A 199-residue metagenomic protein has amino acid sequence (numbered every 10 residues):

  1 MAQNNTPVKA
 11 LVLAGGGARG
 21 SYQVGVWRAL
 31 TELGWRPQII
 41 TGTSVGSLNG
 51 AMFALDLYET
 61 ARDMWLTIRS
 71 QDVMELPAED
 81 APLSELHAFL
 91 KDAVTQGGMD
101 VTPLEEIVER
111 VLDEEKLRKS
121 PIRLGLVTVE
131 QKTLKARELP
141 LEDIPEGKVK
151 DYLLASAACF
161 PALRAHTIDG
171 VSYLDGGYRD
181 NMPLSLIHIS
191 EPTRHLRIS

Functional and structural regions predicted by a protein language model:
M1-T43, A51-S190: Patatin-like phospholipase
I187-S199: Single conserved hydrophobic/aromatic residue that forms the stacking wall/gate of nucleotide- or nucleobase-binding
